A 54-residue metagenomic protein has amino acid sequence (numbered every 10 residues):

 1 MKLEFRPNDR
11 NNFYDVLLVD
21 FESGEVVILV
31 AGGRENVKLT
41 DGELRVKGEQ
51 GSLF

Functional and structural regions predicted by a protein language model:
K2-N8, N12-F13, L17-V37: Basic/aromatic-rich interaction segments and small domains that mediate binding to polyanionic partners
R34-F54: Intrinsically disordered, low-complexity, charged/polar segments
